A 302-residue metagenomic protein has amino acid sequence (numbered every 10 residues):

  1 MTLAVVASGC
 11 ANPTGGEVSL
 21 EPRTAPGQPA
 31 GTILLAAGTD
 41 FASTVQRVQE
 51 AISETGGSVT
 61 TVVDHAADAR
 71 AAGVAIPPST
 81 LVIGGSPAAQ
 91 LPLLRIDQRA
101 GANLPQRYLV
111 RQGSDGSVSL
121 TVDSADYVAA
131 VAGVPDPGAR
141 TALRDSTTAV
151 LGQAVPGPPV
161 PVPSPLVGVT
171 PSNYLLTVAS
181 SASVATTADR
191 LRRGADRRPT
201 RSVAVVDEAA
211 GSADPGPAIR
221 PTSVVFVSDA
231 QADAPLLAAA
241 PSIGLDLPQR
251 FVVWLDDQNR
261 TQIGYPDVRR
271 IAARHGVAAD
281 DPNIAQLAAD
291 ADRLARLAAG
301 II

Functional and structural regions predicted by a protein language model:
M1-L3: Sec-dependent N-terminal signal peptides
V6-G9: C-terminal motif of bacterial Sec signal peptides marking the signal peptidase cleavage site
A11-T14: Bacterial signal peptide processing site
G16-R70, P159-V203: Terminal, regulation- and interaction-focused segments at domain boundaries
A37-V45, V62, A100-G101, G113 (+5 more regions): Solvent-exposed, acidic/flexible segments
F41, Q46-L109, R193-V252, I271: Ser/Thr-rich, low-complexity intrinsically disordered terminal regions
G101, R107-G133, R250-V277: Beta-strand/loop substructures that line and gate deep hydrophobic ligand-binding cavities in soluble
A125-P163, R269-I302: C-terminal partner/receptor-binding element of secreted or periplasmic proteins
